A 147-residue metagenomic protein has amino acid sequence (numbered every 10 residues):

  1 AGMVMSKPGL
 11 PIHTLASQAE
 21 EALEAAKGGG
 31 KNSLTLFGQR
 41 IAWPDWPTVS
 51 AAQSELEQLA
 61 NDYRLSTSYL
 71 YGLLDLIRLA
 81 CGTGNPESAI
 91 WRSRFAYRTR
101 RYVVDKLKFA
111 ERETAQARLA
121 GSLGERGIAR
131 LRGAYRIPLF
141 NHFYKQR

Functional and structural regions predicted by a protein language model:
A1-R147: Charged, helix-rich terminal subdomains or tails
